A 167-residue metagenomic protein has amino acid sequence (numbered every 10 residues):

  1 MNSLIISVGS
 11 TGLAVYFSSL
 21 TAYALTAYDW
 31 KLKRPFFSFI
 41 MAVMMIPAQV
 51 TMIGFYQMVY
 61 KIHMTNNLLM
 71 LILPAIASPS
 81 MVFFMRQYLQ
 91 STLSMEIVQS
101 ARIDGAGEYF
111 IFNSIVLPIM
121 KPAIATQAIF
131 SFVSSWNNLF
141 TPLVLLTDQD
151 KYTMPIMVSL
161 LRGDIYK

Functional and structural regions predicted by a protein language model:
M1-K167: A structural signal for multi-pass alpha-helical bundles of membrane permease subunits that mediate small-molecule
